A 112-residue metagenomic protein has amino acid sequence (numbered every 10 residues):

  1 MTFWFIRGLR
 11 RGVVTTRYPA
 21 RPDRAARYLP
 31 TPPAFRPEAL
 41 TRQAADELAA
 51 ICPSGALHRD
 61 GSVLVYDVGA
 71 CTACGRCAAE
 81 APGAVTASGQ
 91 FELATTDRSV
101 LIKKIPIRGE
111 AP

Functional and structural regions predicted by a protein language model:
M1-G61, V68-A70, C74-P112: Non-ligating segments of multi-cofactor redox enzymes
